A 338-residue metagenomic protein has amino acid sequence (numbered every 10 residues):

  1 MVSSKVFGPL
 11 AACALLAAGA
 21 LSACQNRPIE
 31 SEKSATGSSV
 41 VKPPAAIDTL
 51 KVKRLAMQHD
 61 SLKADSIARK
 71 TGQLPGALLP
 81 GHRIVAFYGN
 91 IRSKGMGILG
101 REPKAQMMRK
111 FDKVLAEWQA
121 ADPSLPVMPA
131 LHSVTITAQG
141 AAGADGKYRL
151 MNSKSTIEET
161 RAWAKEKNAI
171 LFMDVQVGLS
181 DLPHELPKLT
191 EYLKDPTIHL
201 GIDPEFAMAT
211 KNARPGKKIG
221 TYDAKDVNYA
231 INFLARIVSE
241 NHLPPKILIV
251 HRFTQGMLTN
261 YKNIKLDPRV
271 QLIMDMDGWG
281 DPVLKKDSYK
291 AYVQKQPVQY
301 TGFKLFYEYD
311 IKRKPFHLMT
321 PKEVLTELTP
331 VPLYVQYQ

Functional and structural regions predicted by a protein language model:
V2-A11: Bacterial N-terminal signal peptides that target proteins for export
A20-A23: C-terminal motif of bacterial Sec signal peptides marking the signal peptidase cleavage site
Q25-R27: Bacterial signal peptide processing site
T71-S133: Catalytic domains of carbohydrate-active enzymes, especially glycoside hydrolases
I84-A86, P126-H132, I170-F172, T197-G201 (+3 more regions): Structural preference for beta-strand elements that scaffold enzyme active sites
E117-Q119, P126-E205: Substrate-binding cleft of extracellular glycoside hydrolase catalytic domains
K217-V335: Surface-exposed substrate-engagement region within the catalytic domains of secreted or surface-exposed extracellular
